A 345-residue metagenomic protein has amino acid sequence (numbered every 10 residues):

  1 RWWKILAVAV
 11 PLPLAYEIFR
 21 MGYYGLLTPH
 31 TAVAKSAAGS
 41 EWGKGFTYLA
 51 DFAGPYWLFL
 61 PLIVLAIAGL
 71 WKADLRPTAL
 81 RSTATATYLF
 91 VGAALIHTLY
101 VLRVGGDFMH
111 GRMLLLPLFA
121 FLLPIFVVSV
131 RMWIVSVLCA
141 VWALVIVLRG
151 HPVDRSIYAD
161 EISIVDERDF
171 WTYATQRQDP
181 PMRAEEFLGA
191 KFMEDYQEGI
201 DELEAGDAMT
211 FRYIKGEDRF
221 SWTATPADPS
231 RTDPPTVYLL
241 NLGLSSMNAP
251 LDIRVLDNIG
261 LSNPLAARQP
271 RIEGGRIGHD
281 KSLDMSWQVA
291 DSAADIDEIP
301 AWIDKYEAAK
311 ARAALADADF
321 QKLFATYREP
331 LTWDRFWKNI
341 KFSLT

Functional and structural regions predicted by a protein language model:
R1-T345: Membrane-proximal envelope and lipid/glycan-remodeling enzymes
